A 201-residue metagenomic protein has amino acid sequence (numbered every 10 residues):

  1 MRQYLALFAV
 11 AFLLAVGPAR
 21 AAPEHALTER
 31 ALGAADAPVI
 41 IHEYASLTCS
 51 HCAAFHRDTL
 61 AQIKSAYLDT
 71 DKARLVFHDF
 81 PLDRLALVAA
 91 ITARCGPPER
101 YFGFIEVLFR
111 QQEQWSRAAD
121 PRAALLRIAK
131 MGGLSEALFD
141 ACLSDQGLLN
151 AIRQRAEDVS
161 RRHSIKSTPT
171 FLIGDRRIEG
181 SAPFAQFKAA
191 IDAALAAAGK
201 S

Functional and structural regions predicted by a protein language model:
R2-L82, R153-R162, A193-S201: Extracytoplasmic thiol/disulfide redox context detector
Q3-L5, A22, S46, L60 (+1 more regions): C-terminal cap of thioredoxin/glutaredoxin-like
L27-T28, H42, D71, D83 (+6 more regions): Generic signal for short, ordered secondary-structure residues within or immediately flanking folded domains
E29, F77-F80, E113, D140 (+1 more regions): Conserved short-loop catalytic and cofactor-binding motifs
L32-A35, E43, C95, S116 (+3 more regions): Short N-terminal micro-motifs specific to bacterial/archaeal maturation and metal-cluster initiation sites
P38-V39, E99, K166: Structural motif
A45-L47, A53-K130: Structural alpha/beta surface segment adjacent to cysteine/selenocysteine redox centers across thiol/disulfide enzymes
